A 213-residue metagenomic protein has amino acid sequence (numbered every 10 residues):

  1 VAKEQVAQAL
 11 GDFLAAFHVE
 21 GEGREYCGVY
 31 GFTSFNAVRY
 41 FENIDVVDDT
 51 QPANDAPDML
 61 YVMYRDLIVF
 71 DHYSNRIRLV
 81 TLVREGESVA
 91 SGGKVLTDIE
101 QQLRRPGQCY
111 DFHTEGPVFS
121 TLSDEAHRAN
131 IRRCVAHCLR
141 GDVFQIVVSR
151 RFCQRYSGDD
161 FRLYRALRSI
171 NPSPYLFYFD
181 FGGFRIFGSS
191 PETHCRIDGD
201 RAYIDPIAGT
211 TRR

Functional and structural regions predicted by a protein language model:
V1-R213: Extended alpha-helical targeting/anchoring segments, especially N-terminal organellar/secretory targeting helices
